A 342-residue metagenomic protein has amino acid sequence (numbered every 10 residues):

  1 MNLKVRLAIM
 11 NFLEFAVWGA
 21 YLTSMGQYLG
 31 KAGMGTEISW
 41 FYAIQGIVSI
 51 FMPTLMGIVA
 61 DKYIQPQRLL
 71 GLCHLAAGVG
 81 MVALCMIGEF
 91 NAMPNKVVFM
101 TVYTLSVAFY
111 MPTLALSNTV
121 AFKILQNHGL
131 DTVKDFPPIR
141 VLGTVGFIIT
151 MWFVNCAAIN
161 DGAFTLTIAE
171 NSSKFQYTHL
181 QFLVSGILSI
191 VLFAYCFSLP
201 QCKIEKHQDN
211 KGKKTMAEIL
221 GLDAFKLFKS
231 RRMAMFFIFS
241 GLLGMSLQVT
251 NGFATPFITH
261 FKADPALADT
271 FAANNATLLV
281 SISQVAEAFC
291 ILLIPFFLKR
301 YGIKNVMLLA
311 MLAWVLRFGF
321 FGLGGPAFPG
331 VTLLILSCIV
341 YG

Functional and structural regions predicted by a protein language model:
M1, L199-F237, A263-A268: Juxtamembrane intracellular "pre-TM" segments in multi-pass secondary transporters
M1-I50, R232-S281: Helix-loop boundary and gating motifs at the non-cytosolic
V5, G33-I44, K134-L142, F175-L183 (+3 more regions): Loop-to-transmembrane helix entry
F51-Q65, A158, F289-I303: Helix-to-loop junctions at the C-terminal end of transmembrane segments in multipass secondary transporters
L75-M93, L312-A327: C-terminal ends and interior cores of transmembrane alpha-helices in multi-pass membrane transporters/permeases
V102-L142: Cytoplasmic helix-loop-helix junction between adjacent transmembrane helices in 12-TM secondary transporters
H179-S198: Symmetry-related core transmembrane helices of the 12-TM Major Facilitator Superfamily/SLC fold
N305-G342: C-terminal transmembrane helical hairpin of 12-TM major facilitator-type secondary transporters
